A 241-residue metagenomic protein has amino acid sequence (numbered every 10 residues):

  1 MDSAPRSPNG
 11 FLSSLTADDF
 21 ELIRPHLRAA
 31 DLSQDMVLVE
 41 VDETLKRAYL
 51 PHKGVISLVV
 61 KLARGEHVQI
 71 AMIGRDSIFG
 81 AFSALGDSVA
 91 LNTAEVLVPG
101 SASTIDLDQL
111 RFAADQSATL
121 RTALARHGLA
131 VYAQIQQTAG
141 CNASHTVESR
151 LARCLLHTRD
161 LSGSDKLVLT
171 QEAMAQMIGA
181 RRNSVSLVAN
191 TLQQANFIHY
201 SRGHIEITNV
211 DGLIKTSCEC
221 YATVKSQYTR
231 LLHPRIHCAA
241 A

Functional and structural regions predicted by a protein language model:
M1-S33, I78, S83-A84: Cyclic nucleotide-binding regulatory module and flanking cytosolic helices
F20, I78, L110-R111, L213: A generic structural signal for short hydrophobic patches within well-formed alpha-helices
I23, V59, A81-F82, F112-A113 (+1 more regions): Residues that scaffold the ATP/ADP-binding catalytic core of kinase and kinase-like folds
M36-V98: Cyclic nucleotide-binding regulatory domains
V98-P99, A113-A180: Polybasic "coupling" helices that flank or enter modular domains
L156-A241: Phosphate-/nucleic-acid-contacting segments
